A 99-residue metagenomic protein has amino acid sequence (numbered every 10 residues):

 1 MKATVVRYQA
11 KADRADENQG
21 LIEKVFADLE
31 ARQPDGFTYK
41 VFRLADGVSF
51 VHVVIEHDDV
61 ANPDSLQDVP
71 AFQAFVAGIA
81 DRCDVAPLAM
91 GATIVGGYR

Functional and structural regions predicted by a protein language model:
K2, Q33, D46-V48: Residue-level preference for beta-strand/loop junctions
K2-Y8, V51-V53: Active-site-flanking beta-strand signature of metal-NTP-handling nucleotidyl enzymes and homologous cyclase-like
A3, T38-Y39: Short hydrophobic/aromatic beta-strand element in the GNAT-like acyltransferase core that lines or flanks the acyl-donor
Q9-G20: Short, surface-exposed ligand-recognition loops at beta-strand->loop->(often short) alpha-helix junctions that present
A12, G47-V48, H57-N62: Short, charged/polar surface micro-motifs in flexible loops or helix N-caps
K24, D28-T38, I55-M90: An amphipathic, aromatic/His-enriched active-site/gating alpha helix that lines ligand/cofactor pockets
F42-L44: Short beta-strand micro-motifs enriched in acidic
A92-R99: Short, low-order "capping/linker" segments at domain edges
